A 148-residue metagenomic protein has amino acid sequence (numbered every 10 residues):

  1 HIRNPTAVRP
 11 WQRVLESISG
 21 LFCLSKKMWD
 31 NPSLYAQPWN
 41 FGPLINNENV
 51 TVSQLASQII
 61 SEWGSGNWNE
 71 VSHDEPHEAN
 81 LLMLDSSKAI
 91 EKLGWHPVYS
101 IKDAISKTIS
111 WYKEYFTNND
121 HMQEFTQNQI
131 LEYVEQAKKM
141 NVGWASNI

Functional and structural regions predicted by a protein language model:
H1-I148: C-terminal substrate-binding subdomain of Rossmann-fold SDR/epimerase-dehydratase oxidoreductases
